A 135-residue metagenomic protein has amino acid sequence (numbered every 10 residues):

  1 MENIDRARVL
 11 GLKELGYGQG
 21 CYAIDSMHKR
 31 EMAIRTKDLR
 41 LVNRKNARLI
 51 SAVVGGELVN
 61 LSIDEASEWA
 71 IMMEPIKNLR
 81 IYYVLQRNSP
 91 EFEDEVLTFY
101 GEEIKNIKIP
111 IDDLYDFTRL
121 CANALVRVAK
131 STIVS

Functional and structural regions predicted by a protein language model:
M1, I71-M73, T98-Y100: Generic structural hydrophobic/aromatic packing signal, biased to beta-strands
M1-G11, G101-S135: Ampiphathic alpha-helical segments that act as solvent-exposed interaction surfaces
N3, N43-N46, N60, N78 (+3 more regions): Detector for Asparagine
N3-D5, V9-W69: Negatively charged, low-complexity tracts enriched in Asp/Glu with abundant Ser/Thr
Y17, Y22, Y82-Y83, Y100 (+1 more regions): Sequence-level detector for tyrosine residue identity
R44, A70-M73, K77, K108 (+1 more regions): Short, well-ordered coil↔helix boundary/capping segments
E57-R87: Amphipathic, interaction-prone secondary-structure segments
V84-D112: Intrinsically disordered, low-complexity regulatory segments enriched in Ser/Thr/Pro and charged residues
